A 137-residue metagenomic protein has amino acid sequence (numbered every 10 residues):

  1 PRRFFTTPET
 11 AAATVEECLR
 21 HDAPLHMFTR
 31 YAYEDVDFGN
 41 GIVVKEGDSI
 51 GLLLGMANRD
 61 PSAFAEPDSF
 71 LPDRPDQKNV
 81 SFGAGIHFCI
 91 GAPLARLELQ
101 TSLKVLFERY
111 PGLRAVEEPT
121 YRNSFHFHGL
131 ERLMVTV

Functional and structural regions predicted by a protein language model:
P1-V137: Cytochrome P450
